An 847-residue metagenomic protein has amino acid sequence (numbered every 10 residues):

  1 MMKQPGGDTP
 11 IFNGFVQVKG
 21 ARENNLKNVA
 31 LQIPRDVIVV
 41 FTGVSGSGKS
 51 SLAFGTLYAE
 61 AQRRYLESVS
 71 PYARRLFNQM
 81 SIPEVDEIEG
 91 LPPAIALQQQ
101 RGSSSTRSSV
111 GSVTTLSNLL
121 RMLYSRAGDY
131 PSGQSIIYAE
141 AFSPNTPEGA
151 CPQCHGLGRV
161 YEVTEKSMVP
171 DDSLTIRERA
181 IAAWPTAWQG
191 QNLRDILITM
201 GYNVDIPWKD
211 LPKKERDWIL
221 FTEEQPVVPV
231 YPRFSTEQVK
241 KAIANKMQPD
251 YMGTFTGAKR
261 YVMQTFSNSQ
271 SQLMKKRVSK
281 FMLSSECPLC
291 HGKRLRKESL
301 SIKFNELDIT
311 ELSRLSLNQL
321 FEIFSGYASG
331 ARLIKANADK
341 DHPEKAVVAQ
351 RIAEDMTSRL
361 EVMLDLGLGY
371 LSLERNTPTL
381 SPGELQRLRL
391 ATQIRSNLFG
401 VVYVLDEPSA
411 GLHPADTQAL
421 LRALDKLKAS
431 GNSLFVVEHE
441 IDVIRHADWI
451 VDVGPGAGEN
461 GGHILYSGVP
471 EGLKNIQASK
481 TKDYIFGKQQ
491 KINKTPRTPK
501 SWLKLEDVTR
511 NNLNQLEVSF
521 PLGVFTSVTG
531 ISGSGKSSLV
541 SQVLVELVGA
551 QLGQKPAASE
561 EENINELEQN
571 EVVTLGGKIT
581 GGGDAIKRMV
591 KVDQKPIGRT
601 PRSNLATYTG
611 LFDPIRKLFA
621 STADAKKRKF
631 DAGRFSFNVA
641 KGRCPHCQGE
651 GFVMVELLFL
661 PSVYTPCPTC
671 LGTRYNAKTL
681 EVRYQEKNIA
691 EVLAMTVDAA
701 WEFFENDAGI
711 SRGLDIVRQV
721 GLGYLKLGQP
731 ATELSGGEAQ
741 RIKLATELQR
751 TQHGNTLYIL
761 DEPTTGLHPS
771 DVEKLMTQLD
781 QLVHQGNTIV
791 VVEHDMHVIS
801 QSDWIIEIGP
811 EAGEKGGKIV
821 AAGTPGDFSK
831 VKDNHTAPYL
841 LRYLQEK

Functional and structural regions predicted by a protein language model:
M2-T379, L385-V401, A423, A429 (+7 more regions): P-loop/Walker A nucleotide phosphate-binding surfaces of NTP-dependent enzymes
M122-R126, K474-P496, S621, S829-K847: C-terminal boundary and immediately downstream tail of ABC-type ATPase nucleotide-binding domains
N376, E407-P408, P730, L760-P763: Walker B catalytic motif
T379, A410-P414, Y724, E733-G736 (+1 more regions): ABC ATPase nucleotide-binding domain "signature" loop
Y403-L405, Y758-L760, V790: Walker B beta-strand of ABC/ABC-like P-loop ATPase nucleotide-binding domains, specifically the conserved hydrophobic
H413-R422, H768-T777: Conserved D-loop/post-Walker B switch-helix segment of ABC ATPase nucleotide-binding domains
D425, G431, A447-G468, D780 (+2 more regions): H-loop (His-switch) and adjacent beta-strand-loop-beta switch element of ABC-type ATPase nucleotide-binding domains
V437-H439, V792-H794: H-loop/switch region of ABC-family ATPase nucleotide-binding domains
